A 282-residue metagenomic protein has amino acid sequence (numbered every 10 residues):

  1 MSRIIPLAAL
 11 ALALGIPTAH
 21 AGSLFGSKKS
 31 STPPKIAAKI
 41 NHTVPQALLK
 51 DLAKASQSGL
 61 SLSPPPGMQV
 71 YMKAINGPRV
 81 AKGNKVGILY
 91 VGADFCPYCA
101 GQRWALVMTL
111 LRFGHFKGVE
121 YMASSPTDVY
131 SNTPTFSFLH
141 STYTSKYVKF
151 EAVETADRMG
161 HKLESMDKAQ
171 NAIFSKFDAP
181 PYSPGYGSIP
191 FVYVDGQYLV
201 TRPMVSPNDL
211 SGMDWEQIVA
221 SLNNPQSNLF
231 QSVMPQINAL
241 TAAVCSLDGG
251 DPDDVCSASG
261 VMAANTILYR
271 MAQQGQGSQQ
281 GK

Functional and structural regions predicted by a protein language model:
M1-I5: Bacterial N-terminal signal peptides that target proteins for export
P6, A13-G87, G101-R103, L111 (+1 more regions): Non-globular targeting/processing and membrane-anchoring segments
G87-A93: Short glycine-rich or small-residue beta-strand-to-loop segments that form or flank ligand, phosphate, metal/Fe-S
A93-W104: Conserved redox-active cysteine motifs that mediate thiol-disulfide chemistry, especially di-cysteine Cys-X(1-2)-Cys
